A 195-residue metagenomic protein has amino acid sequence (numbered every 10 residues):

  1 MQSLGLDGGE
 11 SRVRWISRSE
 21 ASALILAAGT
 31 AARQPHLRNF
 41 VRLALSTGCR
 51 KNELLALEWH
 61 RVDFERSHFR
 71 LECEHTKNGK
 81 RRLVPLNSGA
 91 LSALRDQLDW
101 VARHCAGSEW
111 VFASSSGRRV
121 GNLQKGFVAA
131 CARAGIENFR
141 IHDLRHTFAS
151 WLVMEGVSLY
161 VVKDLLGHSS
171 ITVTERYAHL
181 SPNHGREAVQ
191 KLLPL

Functional and structural regions predicted by a protein language model:
M1-K51, L55, E65, T76-K77 (+4 more regions): Basic, Lys/Arg- and aromatic-enriched nucleic-acid-binding interface segment
D7, W15, L71-N78, L166-K191: Catalytic-site neighborhood detector that most strongly recognizes the C-terminal catalytic loop/helix of tyrosine
S19, A23, R82-P85, S92 (+2 more regions): DNA/chromatin major-groove-contacting recognition/catalytic segments
S19, R66, H75, N87-E137: Active-site/catalytic core of tyrosine-dependent DNA strand-transfer enzymes
A28, F40, A44, Q97 (+2 more regions): Short helix-to-turn junction characteristic of helix-turn-helix DNA-binding domains, especially the helix
H36-R38, A44, E137-E155: Short basic/aromatic active-site micro-motif
L43-A44, L57, W151-E155, L165 (+1 more regions): Short alpha-helical segment immediately N-terminal to, or the first helix within, an HTH/HTH-like DNA-binding domain
R61-H68, E137-N138, V157-R176, E187: Short, polar N-cap/turn motifs at the start of nucleic acid-interacting alpha helices
